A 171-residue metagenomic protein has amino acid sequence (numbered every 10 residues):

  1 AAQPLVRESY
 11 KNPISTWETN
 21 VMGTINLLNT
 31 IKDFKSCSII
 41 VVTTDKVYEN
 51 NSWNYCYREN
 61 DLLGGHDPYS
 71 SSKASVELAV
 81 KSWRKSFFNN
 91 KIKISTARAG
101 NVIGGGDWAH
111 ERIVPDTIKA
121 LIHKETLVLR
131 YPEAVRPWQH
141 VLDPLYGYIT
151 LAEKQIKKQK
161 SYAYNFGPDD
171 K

Functional and structural regions predicted by a protein language model:
A1-P4, T43-D45: Conserved NAD(P)H cofactor-binding loop of Rossmann-fold oxidoreductase domains
L5-S9: Serine-hydrolase catalytic-loop signature spanning alpha/beta hydrolases and amidase-signature enzymes
K11-N29, D33, C37-S38, V47-V102 (+1 more regions): Catalytic helix-loop patch of NAD(P)-dependent Rossmann-fold dehydrogenases
S15, M22, I113, D143-Y146: Residue-level recognition of oxygen-bearing side chains
A99-G106, V128-Q139, S161-K171: Glycine-rich Rossmann NAD(P)(H)-binding loop
P115-L127, W138-Y164: Alpha-helical substrate-binding/gating segment
